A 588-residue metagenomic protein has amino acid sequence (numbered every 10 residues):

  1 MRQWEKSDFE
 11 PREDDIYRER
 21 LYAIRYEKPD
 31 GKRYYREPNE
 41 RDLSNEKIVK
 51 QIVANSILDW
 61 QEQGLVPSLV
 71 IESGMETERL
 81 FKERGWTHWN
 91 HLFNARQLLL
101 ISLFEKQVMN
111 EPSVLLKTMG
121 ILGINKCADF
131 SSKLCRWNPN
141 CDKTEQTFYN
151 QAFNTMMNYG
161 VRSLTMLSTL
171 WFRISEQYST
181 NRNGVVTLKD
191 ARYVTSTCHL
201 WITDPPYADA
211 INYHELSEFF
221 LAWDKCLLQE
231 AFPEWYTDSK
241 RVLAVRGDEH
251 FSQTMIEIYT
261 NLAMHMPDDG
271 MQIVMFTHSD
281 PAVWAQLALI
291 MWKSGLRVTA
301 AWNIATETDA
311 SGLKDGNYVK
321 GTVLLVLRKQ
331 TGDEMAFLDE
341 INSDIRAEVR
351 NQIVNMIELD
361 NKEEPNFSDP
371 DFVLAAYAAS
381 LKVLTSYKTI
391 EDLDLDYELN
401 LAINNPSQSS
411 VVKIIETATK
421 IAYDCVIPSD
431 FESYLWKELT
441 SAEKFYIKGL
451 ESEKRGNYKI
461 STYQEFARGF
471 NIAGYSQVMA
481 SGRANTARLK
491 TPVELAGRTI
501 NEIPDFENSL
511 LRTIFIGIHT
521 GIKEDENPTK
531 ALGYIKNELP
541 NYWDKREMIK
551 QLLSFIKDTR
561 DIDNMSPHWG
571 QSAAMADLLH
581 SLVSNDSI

Functional and structural regions predicted by a protein language model:
M1-H199, A210-A244, I258, V283 (+4 more regions): Nucleic-acid modification enzymes, centered on SAM-dependent nucleic-acid methyltransferases
P206: Switch II (G3) loop of P-loop NTPases
P233-T299: Conserved Class I SAM-dependent methyltransferase catalytic core
V354-P370, L374: Active-site and adjacent loop segments of nucleotide-processing enzymes that use two-metal-ion phosphate chemistry
